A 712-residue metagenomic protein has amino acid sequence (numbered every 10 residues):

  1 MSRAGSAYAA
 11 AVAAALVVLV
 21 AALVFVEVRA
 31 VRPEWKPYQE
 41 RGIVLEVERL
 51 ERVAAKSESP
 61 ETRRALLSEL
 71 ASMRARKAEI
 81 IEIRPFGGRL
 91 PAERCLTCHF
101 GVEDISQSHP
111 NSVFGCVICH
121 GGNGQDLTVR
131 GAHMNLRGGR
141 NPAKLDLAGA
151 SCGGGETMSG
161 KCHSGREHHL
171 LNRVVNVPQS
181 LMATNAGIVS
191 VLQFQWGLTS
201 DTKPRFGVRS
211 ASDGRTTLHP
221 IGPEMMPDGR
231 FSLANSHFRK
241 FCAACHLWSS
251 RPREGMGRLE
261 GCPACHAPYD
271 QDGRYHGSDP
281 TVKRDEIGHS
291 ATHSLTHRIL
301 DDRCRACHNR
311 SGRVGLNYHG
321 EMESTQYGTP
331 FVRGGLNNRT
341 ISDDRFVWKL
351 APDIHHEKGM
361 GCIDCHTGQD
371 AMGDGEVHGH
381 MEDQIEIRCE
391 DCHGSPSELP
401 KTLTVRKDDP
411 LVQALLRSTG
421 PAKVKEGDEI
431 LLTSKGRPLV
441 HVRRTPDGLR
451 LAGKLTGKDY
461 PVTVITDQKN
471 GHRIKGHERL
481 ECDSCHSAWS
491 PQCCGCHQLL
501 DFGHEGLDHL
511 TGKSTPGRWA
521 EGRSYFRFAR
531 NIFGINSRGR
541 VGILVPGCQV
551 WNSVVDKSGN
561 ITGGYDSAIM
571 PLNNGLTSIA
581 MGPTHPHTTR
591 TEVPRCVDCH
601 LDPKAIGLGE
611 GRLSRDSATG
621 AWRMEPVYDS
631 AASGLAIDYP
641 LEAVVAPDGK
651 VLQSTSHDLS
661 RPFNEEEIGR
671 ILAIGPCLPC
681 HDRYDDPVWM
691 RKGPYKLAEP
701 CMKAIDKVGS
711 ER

Functional and structural regions predicted by a protein language model:
S2-P33, P37-D104, S112-V113, V117-P252 (+3 more regions): C-type cytochrome heme-c attachment and multiheme electron-transfer modules
H109-P110, M256: Short, glycine-/polar-rich solvent-exposed loops and beta-turns at beta-strand/coil boundaries
G257-A264, P268-K283: Long, hydrophobic, well-ordered secondary-structure blocks that form the structural core and pocket-lining surfaces
C265, E382-D383: Short secondary-structure subsegments characteristic of cysteine-rich extracellular domains
